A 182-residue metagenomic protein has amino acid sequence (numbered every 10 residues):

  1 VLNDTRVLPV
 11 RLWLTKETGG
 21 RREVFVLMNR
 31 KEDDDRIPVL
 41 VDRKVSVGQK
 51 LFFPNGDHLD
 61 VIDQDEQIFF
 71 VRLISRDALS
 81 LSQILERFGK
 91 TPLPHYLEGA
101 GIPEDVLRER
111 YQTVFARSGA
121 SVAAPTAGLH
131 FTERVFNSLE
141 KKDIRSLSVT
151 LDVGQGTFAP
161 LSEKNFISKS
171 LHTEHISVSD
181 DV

Functional and structural regions predicted by a protein language model:
V1-V182: Surface-exposed, charge/polar-rich loops and edge strands
